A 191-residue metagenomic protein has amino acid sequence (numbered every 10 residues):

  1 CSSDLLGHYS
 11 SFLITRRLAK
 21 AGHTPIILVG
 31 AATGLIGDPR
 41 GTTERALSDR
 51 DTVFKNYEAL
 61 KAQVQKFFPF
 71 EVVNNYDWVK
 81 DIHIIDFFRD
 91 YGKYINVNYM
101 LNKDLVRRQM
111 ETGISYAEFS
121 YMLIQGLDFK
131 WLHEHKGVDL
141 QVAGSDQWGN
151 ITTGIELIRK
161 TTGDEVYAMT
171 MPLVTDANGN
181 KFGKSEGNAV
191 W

Functional and structural regions predicted by a protein language model:
C1-Q147, T152-I155, T161-Y167, N180: NTP-dependent nucleotidyl-transfer catalytic core
K93-N96, P172-W191: Catalytic adenosine-cofactor/nucleotide-binding cores of aminoacyl-tRNA synthetases and other
R159-K160, T175: A generic structural motif
